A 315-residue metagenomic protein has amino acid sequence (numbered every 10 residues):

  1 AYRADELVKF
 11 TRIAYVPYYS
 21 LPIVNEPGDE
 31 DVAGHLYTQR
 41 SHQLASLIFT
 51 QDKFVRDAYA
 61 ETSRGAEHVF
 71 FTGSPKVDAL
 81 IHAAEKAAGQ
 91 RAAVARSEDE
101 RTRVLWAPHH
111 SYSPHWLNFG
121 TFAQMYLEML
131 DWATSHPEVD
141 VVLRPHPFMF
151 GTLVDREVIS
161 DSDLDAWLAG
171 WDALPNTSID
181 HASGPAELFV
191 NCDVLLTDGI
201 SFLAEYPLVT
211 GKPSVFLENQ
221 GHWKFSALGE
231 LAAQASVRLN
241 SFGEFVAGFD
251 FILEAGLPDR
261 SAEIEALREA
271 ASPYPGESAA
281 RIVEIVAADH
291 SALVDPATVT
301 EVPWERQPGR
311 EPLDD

Functional and structural regions predicted by a protein language model:
A1-I81: Active-site and donor-binding regions of nucleotide-sugar-utilizing enzymes
E6, R40-S41, S97, E187-L188 (+1 more regions): Structural alpha-helical scaffold elements that stabilize or flank donor/cofactor-binding regions in carbohydrate
T11, S46, T102, V190-D193 (+1 more regions): Conserved acidic residues
I13, I48, L195-L196, S214: Short, well-ordered beta-strand core segments
A66, S201-A271: Catalytic binding pocket for nucleotide-activated donors in carbohydrate/polymer assembly enzymes
P75-A166, Y274-R281, V299-P303: Conserved catalytic-core segment of nucleotide-activated headgroup transferases in glycan assembly
R156-A204, V209: Donor nucleotide-activated moiety binding/catalytic core segment of transferases that use nucleotide-activated donors
G243-D315: C-terminal amphipathic helix plus adjacent low-complexity, charged tail appended to glycosyltransferase catalytic
